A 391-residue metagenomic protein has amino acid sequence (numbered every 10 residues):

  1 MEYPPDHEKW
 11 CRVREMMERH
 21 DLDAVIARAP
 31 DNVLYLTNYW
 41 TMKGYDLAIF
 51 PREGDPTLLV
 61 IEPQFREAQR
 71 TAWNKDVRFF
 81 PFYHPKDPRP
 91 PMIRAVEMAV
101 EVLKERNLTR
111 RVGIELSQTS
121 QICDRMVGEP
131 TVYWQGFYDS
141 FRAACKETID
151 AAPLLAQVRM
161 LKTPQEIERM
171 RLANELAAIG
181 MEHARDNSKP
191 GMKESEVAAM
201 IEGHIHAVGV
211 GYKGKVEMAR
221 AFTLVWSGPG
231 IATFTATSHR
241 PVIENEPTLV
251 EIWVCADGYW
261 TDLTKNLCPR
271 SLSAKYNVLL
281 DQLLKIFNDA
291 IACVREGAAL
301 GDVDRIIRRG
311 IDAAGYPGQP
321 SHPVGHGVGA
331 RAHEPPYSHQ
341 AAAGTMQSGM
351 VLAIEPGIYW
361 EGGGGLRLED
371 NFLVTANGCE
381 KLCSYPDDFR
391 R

Functional and structural regions predicted by a protein language model:
M1-R391: Active-site neighborhoods and metal-handling regions in enzymes and metal-associated proteins
